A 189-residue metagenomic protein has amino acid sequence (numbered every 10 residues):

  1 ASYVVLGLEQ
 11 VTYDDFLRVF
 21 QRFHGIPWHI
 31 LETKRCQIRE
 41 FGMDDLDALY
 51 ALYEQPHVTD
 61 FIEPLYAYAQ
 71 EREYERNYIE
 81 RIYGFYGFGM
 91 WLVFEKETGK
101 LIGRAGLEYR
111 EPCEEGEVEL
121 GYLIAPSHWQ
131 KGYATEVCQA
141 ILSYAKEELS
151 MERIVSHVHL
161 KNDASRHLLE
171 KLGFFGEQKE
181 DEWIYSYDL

Functional and structural regions predicted by a protein language model:
A1-D47, A51-D60, F94-L189: Acyl-donor (CoA/ACP) binding surface of acyl/acetyltransferases
H57-I79, F88: Conserved GNAT-fold acetyl-CoA-binding loop/helix
Y78-L92, G103: A short helix-loop-beta-strand connector motif used in the catalytic cores of GNAT acetyltransferases and, in some
